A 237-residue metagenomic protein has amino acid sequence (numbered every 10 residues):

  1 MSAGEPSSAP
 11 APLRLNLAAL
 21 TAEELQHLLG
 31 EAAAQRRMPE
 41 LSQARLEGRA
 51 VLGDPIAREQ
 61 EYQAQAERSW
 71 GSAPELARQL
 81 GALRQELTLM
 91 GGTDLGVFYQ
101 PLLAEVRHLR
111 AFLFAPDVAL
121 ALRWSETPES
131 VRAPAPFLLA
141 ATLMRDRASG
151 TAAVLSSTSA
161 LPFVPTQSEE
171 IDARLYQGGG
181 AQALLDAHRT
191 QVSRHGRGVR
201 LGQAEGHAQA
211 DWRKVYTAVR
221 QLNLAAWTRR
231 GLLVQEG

Functional and structural regions predicted by a protein language model:
S2-G71, V106, S130-G237: Intrinsically disordered, low-complexity regulatory regions enriched in serine/threonine/proline and acidic residues
S69, A77, A82, A119-T127: Acidic, serine/threonine- and proline-rich intrinsically disordered low-complexity regions
S72-Q100: Amphipathic alpha-helical segments
L95-L138: Amphipathic, interaction-prone secondary-structure segments
